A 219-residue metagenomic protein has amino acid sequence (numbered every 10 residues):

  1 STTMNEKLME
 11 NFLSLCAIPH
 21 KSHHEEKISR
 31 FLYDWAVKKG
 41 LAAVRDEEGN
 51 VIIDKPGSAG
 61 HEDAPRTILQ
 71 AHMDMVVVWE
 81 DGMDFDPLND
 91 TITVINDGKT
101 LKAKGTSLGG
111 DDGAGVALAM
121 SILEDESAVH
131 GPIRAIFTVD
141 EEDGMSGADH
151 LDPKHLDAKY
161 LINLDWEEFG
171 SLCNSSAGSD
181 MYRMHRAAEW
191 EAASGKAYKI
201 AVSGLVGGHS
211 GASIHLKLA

Functional and structural regions predicted by a protein language model:
M4, H20-H24, I28, S107-D111 (+1 more regions): Catalytic cores of large soluble enzymes that bind and process phosphate-bearing ligands
M4-K99: Acidic/His- and Gly-rich active-site-bordering loop/insert found across diverse amide/peptide-bond hydrolases
N5, L13-K21, V37-L41, E124-G131 (+4 more regions): Generic secondary-structure signature for well-ordered alpha-helical cores
N11-S14, F31-D34, L118-S121, H150 (+1 more regions): Alpha-helical scaffold segments in soluble metabolic enzymes
I52, I68-Q70, R134, R183-H185 (+1 more regions): Beta-strand secondary-structure signal
H61-F137, E141-D143, A148-K159: Active-site metal-coordination/substrate-binding segment of hydrolases, especially metallo-dependent peptidases
D84, D90-T106, E141-G144, A148-A219: Midchain, well-structured core segments that form catalytic/ion-binding scaffolds
